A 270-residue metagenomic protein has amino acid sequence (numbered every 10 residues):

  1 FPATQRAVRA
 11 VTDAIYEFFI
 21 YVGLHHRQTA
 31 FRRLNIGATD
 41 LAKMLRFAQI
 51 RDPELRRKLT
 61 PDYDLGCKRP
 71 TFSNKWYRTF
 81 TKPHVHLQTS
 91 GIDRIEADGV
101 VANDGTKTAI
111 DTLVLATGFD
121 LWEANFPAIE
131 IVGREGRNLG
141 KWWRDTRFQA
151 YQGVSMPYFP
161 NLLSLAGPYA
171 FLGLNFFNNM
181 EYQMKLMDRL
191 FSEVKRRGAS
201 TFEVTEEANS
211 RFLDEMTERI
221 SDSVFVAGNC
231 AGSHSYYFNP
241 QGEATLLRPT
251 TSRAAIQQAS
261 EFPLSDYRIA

Functional and structural regions predicted by a protein language model:
F1-A270: N-terminal FAD-binding dinucleotide-binding subdomain shared by FAD-dependent oxidases/monooxygenases
